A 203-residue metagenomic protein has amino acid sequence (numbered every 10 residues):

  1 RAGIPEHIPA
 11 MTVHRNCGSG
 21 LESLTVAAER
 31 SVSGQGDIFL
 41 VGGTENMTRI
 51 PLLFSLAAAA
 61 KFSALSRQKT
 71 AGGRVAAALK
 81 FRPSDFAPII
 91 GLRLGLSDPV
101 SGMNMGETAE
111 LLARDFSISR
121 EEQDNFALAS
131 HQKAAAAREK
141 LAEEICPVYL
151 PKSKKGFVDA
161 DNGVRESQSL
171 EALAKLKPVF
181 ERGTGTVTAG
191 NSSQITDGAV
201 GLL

Functional and structural regions predicted by a protein language model:
R1-F39, R49, S84-F86, V100-N104 (+1 more regions): Conserved catalytic cysteine-centered active-site region of acyl-thioester-dependent Claisen-condensing enzymes
T12-V13, R93-G95, S119: A short, structure-level motif marking secondary-structure boundaries and short turns
R15-E45, A113-E139, G201-L203: Active-site-proximal alpha-helical scaffold in enzymes
S23, P51-L52, A160-D161: Short, well-ordered secondary-structure micro-motifs
D37, D85, I90, D98 (+6 more regions): Acidic side chains
I38-L111: Flexible glycine-/small-residue-enriched beta->alpha junction loops that bind anionic phosphate/pyrophosphate groups
L92-L94, E110, R114, G183-A189: Flexible glycine/proline-enriched surface loops and loop-helix/loop-strand junctions
E121-L202: N-terminal extracellular/periplasmic Venus flytrap/periplasmic-binding protein-like
